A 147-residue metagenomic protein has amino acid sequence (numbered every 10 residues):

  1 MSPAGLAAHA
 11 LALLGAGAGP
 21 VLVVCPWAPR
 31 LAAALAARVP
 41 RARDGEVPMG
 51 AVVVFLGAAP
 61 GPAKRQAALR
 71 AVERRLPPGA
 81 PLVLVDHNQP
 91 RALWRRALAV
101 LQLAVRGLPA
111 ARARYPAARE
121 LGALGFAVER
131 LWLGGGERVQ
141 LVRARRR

Functional and structural regions predicted by a protein language model:
M1-G19: Conserved alpha-helix/loop element of class I SAM-dependent methyltransferases that forms part of the SAM/SAH-binding
G17-P29: Conserved class I S-adenosyl-L-methionine
A28-V39: Conserved SAM-binding loop of SAM-dependent methyltransferases across substrates and taxa, primarily the Class I
P40-P48: Short acidic low-complexity segments
M49-R65: A short SAM/SAH-binding and catalytic strip from SAM-dependent methyltransferases
Q66-P81: A short glycine-rich, Lys/Arg-flanked "PGG" loop and its adjoining helix->strand segment in the class I
V85-L124, E129-G135, Q140: C-terminal alpha-helical "lid/dimerization" subdomain adjacent to the S-adenosyl-L-methionine
L141-R147: C-terminal lobe and adjacent flexible extensions of AdoMet/dcAdoMet transferase-like proteins
